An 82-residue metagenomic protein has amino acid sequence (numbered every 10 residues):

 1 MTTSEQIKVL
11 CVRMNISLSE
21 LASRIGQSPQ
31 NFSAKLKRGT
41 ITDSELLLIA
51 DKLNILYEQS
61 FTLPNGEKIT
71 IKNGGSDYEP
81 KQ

Functional and structural regions predicted by a protein language model:
M1-M14: A short, Lys/Arg-rich alpha-helix, primarily the initiator
K8, S19, L47: Residues within the helices of the helix-turn-helix
C11, A22, A50: The alpha-helix within a helix-turn-helix
N15-Q30: Short alpha-helical DNA-recognition segment
G26-I41: Recognition helix of helix-turn-helix/homeodomain-like DNA-binding domains that insert into the DNA major groove
S44-S60: DNA major-groove recognition helix of helix-turn-helix/homeodomain DNA-binding modules
S60-Q82: Short, charged recognition helix plus adjacent turn of helix-turn-helix-like nucleic-acid-binding domains
